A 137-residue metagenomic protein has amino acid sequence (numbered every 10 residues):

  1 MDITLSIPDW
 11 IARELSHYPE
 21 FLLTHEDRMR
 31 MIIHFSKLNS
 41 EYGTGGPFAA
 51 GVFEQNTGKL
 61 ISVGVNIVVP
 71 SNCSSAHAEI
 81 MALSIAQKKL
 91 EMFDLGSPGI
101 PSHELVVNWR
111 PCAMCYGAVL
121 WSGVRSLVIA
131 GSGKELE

Functional and structural regions predicted by a protein language model:
M1-E41, P101, P111, G117-E137: Zinc-dependent deaminase
I32, A49, A82: Conserved hydrophobic/aromatic pocket- or pore-lining residues that grip, position, or stack substrates in active sites
E41-T44, F93: Surface-exposed helix-capping loop/turn segments at secondary-structure junctions
P47-E54: Short beta-strand scaffold segments in enzyme catalytic cores
Q55-I61: Short, glycine-anchored, charge-dense loop/turn motifs used at functional sites
S62-E137: Zn2+-dependent cytidine deaminase-like catalytic core
